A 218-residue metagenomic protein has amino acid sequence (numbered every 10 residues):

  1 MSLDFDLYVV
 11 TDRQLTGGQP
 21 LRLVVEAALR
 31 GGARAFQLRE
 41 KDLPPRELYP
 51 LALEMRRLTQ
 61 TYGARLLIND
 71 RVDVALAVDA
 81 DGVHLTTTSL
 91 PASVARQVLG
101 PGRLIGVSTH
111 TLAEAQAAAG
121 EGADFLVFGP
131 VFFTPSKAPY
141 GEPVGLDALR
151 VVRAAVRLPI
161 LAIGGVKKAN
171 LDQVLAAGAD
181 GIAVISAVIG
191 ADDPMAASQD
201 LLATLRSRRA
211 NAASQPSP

Functional and structural regions predicted by a protein language model:
M1-L90, Q97-D124, G141-P143, D147 (+5 more regions): Conserved N-terminal beta1-alpha1 strand-loop-helix module at the mouth
R13, F132-T134: A short, flexible beta-alpha/helix-coil linker loop
Q37-K41, T134, A183: A short, mixed-charge helix-start or loop-turn motif at secondary-structure junctions
F133, V166-K167: Short acidic/polar capping segments at secondary-structure boundaries
S136-A138: Glycine/threonine-rich flexible loop motifs
A177, G181-V184: C-terminal binding/interaction regions
